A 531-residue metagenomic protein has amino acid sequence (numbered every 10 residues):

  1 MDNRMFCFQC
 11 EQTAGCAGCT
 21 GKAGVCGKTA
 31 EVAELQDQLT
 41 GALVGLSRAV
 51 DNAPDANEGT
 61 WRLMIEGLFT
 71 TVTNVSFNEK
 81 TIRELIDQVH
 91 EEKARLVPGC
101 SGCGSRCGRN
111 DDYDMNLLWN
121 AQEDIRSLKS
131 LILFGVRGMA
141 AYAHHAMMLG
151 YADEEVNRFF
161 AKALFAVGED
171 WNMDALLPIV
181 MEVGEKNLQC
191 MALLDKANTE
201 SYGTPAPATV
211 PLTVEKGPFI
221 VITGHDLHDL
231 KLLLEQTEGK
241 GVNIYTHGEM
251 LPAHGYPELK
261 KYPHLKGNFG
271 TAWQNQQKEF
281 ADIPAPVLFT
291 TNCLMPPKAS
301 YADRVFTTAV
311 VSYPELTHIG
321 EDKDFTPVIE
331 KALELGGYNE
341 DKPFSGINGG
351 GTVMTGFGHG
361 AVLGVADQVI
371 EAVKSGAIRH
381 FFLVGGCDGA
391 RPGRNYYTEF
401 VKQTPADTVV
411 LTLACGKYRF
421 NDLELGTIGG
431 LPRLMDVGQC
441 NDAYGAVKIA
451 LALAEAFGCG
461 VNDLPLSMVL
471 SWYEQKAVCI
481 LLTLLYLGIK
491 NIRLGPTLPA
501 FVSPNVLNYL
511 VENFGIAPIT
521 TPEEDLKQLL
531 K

Functional and structural regions predicted by a protein language model:
M1-D195: Often metal-dependent polyanion-binding catalytic scaffolds in large enzymes
D2-V32, Q36, G41-G45, C100 (+1 more regions): Anaerobic metallocofactor- and corrinoid-dependent redox/one-carbon enzyme cores, especially those from methanogenesis
